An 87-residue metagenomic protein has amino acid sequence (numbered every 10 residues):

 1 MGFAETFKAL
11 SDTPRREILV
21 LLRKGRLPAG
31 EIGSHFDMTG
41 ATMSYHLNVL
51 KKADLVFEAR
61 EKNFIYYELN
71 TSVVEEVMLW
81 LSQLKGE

Functional and structural regions predicted by a protein language model:
F3, Y66-E87: Conserved segment of winged-helix/HTH DNA-binding domains
T13, G25-P28: Short capping segments at the starts of secondary-structure elements
R16-I18: Pre-recognition alpha-helix immediately N-terminal to the DNA-recognition helix within helix-turn-helix or winged-helix
V20, S44-N48, N63: Base-recognition residues in the alpha-helical recognition helix of bacterial helix-turn-helix
L21, H35: Residues within the alpha-helical elements of helix-turn-helix
P28, T39-T42: Helix-turn-helix DNA-binding motif, specifically the short coil turn and the N-cap/start of the second
G33-S34, Y45, K51-K52: Alpha-helical residues within the helix-turn-helix
K51-E61, E68: Beta-hairpin "wing" of winged helix-turn-helix
